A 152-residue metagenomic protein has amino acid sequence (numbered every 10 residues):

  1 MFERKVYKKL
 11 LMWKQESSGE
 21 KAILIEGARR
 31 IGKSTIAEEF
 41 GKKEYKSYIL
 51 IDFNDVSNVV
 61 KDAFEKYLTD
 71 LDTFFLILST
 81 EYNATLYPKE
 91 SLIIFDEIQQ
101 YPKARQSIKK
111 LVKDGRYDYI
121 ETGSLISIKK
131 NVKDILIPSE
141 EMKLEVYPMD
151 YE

Functional and structural regions predicted by a protein language model:
M1-E152: Phosphate-binding site recognition
